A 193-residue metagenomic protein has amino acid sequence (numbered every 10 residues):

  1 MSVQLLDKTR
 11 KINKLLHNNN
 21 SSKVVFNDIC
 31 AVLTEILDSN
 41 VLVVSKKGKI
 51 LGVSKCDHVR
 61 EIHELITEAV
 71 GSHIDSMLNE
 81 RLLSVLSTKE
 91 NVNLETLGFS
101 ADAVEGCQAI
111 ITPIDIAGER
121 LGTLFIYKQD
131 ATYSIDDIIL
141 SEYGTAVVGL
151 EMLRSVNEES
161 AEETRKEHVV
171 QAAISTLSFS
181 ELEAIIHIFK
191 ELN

Functional and structural regions predicted by a protein language model:
S2-E105: Structured interaction and signal-relay segments at domain junctions
L16, N20, I135, S160 (+1 more regions): Charge-dense, low-complexity intrinsically disordered segments
V41, S45, M152-E159: Long, hydrophobic, amphipathic alpha-helical segments used as structural scaffolds
L83-E151, S155: Sensory/regulatory domains in signal-transduction proteins
R154-N193: Signal-transducing coiled-coil/dimerization helices and immediately adjacent hinge/linker segments that couple sensory
